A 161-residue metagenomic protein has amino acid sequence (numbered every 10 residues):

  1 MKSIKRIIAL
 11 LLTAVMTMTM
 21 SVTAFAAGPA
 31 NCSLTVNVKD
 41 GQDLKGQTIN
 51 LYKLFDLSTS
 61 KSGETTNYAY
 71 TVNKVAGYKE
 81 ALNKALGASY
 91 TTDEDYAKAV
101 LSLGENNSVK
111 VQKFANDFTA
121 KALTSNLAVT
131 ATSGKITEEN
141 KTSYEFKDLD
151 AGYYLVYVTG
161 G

Functional and structural regions predicted by a protein language model:
M1-G161: Solvent-exposed loop/turn and edge beta-strand elements of beta-rich ligand-binding domains
